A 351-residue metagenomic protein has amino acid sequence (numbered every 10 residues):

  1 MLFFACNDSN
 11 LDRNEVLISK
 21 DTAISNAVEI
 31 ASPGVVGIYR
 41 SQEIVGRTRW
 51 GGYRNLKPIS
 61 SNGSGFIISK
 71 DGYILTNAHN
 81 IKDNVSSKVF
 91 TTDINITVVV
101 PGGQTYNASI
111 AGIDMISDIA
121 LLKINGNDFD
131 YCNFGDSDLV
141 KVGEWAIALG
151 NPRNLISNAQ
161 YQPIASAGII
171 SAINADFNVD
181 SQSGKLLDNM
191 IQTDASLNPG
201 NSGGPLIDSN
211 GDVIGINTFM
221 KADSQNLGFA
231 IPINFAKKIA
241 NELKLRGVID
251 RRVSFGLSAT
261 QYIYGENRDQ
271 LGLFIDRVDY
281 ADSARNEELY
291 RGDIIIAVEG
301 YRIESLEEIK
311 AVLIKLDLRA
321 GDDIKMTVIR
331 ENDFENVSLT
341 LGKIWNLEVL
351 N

Functional and structural regions predicted by a protein language model:
M1-R13, N26, A195, D208 (+2 more regions): C-terminal recognition in membrane/secretory proteostasis and scaffolding
C6-G52, P58-S64, K70, I119 (+3 more regions): N-terminal activation segment of mature serine protease catalytic domains
N26-A27, S109, D128-Y161, N198 (+3 more regions): Active-site substrate-binding loop(s) of clan PA
V35-Y39, Y73-H79, V140-N154, I169-A172 (+3 more regions): Active-site-proximal beta-strands of protease catalytic cores
I38, D93-P101, A148-L149, D322-I329: Short conserved beta-strand and strand-loop elements enriched in small hydrophobics with frequent Asp/Gly
L56-P58, N125-N133, P163-Q225, G272-D276: Active-site region of chymotrypsin-like
I59, S69-I116, N125-N127: Catalytic-histidine neighborhood of serine endopeptidases, predominantly the chymotrypsin-like S1/PA family
N80-S86, C132, D136, E144-K185 (+1 more regions): Flexible, gly/ser-rich surface segments that form the specificity/activation loops bordering the active-site cleft
